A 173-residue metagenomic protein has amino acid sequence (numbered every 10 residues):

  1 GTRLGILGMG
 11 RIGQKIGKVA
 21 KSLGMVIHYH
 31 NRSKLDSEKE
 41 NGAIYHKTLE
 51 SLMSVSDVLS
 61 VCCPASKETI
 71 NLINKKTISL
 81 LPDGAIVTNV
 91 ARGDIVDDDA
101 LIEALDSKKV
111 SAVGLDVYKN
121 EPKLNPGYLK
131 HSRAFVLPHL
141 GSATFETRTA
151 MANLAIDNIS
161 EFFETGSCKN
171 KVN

Functional and structural regions predicted by a protein language model:
G1-P82: Rossmann-like dinucleotide/phosphate-binding beta-alpha-beta segment
G84-N173: Rossmann-like dinucleotide-binding domain for NAD(H)/NADP(H)
